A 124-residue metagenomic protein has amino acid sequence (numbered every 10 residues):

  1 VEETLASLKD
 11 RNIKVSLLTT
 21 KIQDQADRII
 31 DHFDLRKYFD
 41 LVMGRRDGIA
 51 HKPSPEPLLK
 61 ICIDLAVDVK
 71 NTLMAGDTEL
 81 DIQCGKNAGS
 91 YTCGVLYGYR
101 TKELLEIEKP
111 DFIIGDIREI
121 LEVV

Functional and structural regions predicted by a protein language model:
V1: Nucleotide and nucleotide-moiety/phosphate-recognizing core
A6-K9, Q23, D27-V124: Asp-based, Mg2+/Mn2+-dependent phosphohydrolase catalytic module
N12: A conserved nucleotide-sugar
T19-K21: Conserved phosphate-coupling serine/threonine residues in phosphotransfer and NTP-handling enzymes
